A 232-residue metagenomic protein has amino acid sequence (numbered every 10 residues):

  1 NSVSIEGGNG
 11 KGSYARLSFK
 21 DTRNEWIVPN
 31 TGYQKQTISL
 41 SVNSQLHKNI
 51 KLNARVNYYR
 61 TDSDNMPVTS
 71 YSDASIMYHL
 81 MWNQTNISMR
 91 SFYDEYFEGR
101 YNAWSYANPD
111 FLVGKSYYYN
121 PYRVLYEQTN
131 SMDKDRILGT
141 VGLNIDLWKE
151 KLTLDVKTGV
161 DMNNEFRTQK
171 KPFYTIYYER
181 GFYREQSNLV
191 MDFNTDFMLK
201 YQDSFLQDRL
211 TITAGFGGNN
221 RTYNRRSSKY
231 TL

Functional and structural regions predicted by a protein language model:
N1, W26-T31, T37, S41-L138 (+1 more regions): Surface-exposed loop/interface segments of Gram-negative outer-membrane beta-barrel transport/assembly proteins
G7-N9, K20, G159: Non-cytosolic beta-sheet module surface loops
G7-N9, S44, L143-L147, Y201-D203: Residue-level signature of outer-membrane beta-barrel architecture
F19-E25: Transmembrane beta-strand segments that form the barrel wall of outer-membrane beta-barrel proteins
